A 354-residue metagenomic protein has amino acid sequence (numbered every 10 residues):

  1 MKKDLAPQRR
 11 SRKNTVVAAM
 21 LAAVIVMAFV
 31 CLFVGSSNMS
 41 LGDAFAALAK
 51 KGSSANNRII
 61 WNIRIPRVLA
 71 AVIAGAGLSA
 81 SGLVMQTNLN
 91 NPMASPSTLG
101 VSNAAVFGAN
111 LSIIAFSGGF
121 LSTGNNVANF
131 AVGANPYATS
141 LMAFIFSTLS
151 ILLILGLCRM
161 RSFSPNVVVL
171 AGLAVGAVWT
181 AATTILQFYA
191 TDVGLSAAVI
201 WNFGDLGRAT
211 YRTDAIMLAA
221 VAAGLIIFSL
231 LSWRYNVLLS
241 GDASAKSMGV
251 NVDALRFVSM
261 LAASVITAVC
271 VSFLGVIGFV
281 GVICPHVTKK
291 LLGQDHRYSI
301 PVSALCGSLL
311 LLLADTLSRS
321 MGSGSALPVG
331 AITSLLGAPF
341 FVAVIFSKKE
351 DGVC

Functional and structural regions predicted by a protein language model:
M1-C354: Alpha-helical transmembrane segments in inner-membrane proteins
